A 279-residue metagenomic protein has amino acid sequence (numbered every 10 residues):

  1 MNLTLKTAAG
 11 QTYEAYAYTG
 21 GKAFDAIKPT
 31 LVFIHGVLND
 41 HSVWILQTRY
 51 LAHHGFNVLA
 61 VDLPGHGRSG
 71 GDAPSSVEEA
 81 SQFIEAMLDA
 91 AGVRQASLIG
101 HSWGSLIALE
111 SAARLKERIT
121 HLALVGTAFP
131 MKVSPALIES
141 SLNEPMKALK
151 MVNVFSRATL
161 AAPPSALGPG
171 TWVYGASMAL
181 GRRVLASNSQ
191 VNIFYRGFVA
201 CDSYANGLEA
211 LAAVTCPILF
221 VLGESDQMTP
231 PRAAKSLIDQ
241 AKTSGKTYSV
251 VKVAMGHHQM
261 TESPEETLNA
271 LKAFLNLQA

Functional and structural regions predicted by a protein language model:
M1-V32, H53-F56, R94, D239 (+3 more regions): Alpha/beta-hydrolase fold catalytic core
K6-G21, I45-H53, N57-W103, N269: Active-site loop/oxyanion-hole signature of alpha/beta-hydrolase fold enzymes
G36-N39, S102: Active-site glycine-rich loops that stabilize anionic/oxyanionic intermediates across multiple enzyme folds
L106-V152: Flexible "cap/lid" loop of the alpha/beta hydrolase fold
E139-A213: Conserved alpha/beta-hydrolase catalytic His-Asp/Glu region
V214, F220-L222, D226: Short beta-strand/loop motif that positions the catalytic acidic residue of the alpha/beta-hydrolase fold
M228, M255-L268: Catalytic histidine-centered segment of alpha/beta-hydrolase-like enzymes
K235, D239-H258: Catalytic histidine neighborhood in serine/cysteine hydrolases with alpha/beta-hydrolase-type architecture
